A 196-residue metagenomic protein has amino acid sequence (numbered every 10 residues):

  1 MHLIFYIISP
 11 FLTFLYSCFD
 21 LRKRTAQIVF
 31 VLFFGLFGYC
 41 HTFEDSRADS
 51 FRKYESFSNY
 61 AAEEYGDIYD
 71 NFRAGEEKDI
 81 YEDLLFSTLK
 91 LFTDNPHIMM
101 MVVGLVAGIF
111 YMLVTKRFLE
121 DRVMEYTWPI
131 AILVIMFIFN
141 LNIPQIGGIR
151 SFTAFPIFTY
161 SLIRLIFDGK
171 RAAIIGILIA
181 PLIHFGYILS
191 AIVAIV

Functional and structural regions predicted by a protein language model:
M1-Y39, R73-V196: Hydrophobic transmembrane helix bundles of membrane-integrated enzymes that assemble and modify cell-envelope
K23-T25, Y39-Y54: Helix-to-loop transition at the C-terminal end of transmembrane segments
A48-E55, R171-I177: A cytosolic-side transmembrane-helix exit/cap motif
R52-E76, Y81: Extracytosolic helix-loop segments that constitute the early lumenal/periplasmic catalytic or substrate-binding loops
